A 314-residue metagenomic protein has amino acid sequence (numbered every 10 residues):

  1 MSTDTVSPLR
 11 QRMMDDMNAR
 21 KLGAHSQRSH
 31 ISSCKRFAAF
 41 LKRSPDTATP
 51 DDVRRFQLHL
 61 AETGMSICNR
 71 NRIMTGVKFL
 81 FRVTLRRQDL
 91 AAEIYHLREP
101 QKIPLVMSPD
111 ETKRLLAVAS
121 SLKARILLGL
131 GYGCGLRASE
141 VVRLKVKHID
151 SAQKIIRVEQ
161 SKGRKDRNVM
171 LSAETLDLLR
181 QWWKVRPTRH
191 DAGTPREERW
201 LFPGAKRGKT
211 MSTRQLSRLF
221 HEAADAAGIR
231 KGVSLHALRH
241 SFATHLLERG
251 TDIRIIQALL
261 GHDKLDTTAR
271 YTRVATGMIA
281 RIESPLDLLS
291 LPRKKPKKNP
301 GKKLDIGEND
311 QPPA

Functional and structural regions predicted by a protein language model:
M1-A314: Conserved catalytic core of the tyrosine transesterase superfamily
